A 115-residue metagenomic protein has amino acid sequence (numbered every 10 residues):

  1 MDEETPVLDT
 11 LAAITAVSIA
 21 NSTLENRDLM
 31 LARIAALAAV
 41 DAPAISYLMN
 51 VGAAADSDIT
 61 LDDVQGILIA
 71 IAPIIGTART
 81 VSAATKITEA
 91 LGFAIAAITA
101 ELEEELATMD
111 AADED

Functional and structural regions predicted by a protein language model:
M1-L31, A39-D41, L48-D56, T80-D115: Acidic, glycine/proline-rich low-complexity segments that act as flexible tails and inter-domain linkers
L29-L37, I67-I71: Short, structured motif recognition centered on aromatic/hydrophobic residues
A53-S57, A70-P73: Short basic/hydrophobic patches in alpha-helices and adjacent helix-turn junctions that form amphipathic surface motifs
I59-D63: Winged helix-turn-helix DNA-binding recognition segment
